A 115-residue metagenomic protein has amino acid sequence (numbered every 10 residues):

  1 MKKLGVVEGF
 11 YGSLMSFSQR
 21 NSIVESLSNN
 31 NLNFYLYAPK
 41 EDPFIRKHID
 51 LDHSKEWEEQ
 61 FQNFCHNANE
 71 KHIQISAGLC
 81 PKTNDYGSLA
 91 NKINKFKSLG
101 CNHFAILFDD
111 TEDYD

Functional and structural regions predicted by a protein language model:
M1-D85, L89-K92, S98-N102, L107-D109: Feature activates predominantly on carbohydrate-active enzymes
D110-D115: Active-site cleft segment of glycoside hydrolase catalytic domains centered on the general acid/base Glu
